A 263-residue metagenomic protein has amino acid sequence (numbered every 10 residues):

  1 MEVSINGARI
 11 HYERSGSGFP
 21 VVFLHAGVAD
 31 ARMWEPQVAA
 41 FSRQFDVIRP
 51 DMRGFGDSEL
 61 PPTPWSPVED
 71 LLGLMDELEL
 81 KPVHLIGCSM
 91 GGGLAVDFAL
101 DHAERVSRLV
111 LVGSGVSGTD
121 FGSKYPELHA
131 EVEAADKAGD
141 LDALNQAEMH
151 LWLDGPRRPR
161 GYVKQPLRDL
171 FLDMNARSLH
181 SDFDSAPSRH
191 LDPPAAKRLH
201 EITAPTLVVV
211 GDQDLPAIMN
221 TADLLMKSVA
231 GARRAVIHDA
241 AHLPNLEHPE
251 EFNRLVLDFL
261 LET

Functional and structural regions predicted by a protein language model:
N6-L60: Conserved HGGG/HGGXW glycine-rich cap/lid loop of the alpha/beta-hydrolase fold
S17, D212-D214, D239-A241: Acidic beta-to-alpha connecting loop that harbors the catalytic carboxylate
P20, Q44-D46, K81-H84, R105-R108 (+2 more regions): Structural signature of beta-strand start/N-cap positions in the alpha/beta core of ABC transporter nucleotide-binding
E35-S42, I48-M90, R254-L257: Active-site loop/oxyanion-hole signature of alpha/beta-hydrolase fold enzymes
D97-D101, S107-A138: Flexible "cap/lid" loop of the alpha/beta hydrolase fold
S123-K124, A138-P193, R198: Conserved alpha/beta-hydrolase catalytic His-Asp/Glu region
D173-K227, V236: Conserved serine/cysteine hydrolase catalytic core
G231-T263: Catalytic active-site module of serine/aspartate enzymes centered on a nucleophile-bearing elbow/loop
